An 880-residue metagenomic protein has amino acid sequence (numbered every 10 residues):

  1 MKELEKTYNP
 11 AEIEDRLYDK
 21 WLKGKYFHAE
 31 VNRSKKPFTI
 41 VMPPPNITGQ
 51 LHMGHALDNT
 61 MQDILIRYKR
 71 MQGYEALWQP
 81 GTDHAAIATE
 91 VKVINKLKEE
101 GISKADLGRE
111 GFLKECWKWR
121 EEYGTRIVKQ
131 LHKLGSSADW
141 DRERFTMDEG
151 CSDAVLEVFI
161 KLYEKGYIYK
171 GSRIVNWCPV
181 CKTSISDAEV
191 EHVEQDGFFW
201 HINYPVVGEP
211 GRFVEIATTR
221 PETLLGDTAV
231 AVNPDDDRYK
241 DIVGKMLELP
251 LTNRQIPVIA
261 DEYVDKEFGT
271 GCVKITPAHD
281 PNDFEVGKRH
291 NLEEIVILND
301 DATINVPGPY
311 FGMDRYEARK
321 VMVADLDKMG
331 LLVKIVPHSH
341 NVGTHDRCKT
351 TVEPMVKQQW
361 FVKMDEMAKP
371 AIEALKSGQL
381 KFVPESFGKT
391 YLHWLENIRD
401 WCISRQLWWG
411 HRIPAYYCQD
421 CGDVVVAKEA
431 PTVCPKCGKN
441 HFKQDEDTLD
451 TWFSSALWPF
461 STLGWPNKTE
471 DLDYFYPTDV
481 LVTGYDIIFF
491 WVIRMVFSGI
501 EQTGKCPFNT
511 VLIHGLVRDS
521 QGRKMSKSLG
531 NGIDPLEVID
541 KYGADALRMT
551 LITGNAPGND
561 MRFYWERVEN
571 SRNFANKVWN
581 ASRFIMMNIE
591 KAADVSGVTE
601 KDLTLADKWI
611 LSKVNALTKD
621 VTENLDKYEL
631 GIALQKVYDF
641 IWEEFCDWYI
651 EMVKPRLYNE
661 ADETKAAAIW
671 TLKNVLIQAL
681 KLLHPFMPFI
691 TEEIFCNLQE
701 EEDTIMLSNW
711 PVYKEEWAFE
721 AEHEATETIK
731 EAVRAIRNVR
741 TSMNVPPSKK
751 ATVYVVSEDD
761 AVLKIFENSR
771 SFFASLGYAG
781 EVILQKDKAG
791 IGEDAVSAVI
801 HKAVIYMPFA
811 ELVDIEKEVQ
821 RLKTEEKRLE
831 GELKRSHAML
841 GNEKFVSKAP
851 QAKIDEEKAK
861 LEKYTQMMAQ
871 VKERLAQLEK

Functional and structural regions predicted by a protein language model:
M1-M53, A76, V333, D346 (+1 more regions): Non-catalytic terminal extensions that flank enzyme cores
K2, R16, K20-G24, I94-F213 (+11 more regions): Residue patterns forming the tRNA-binding/recognition surfaces of aminoacyl-tRNA synthetases and related DALR
E30-V93, T146, V155, I216-T218 (+7 more regions): N-terminal catalytic cores of NTP/NDP-binding nucleotidyl/phosphoryl-transfer enzymes
R33-K35, P43-P44, Q79-E90, E143-C151 (+3 more regions): Short, solvent-exposed turn/loop segments enriched in Gly/Ser/Thr/Pro and often Arg
H55-L57, N282-V286, R494-Q502, V637: Alpha-helical support elements that line or immediately flank enzyme active sites and cofactor-binding pockets
R67-E75, K96-R109, K129, K133-A138 (+18 more regions): Secondary-structure transition/capping motifs at alpha-helix termini and the adjoining loop/turn into the next element
H201, H393-F453, L457, E501-A544 (+2 more regions): Feature 926 captures the class I aminoacyl-tRNA synthetase adenylation module centered on the KMSKS loop
R254-I259, E446-Y476, E643, D647-I650: Active-site-adjacent "gating/activation" loops or surface patches in catalytic cores
